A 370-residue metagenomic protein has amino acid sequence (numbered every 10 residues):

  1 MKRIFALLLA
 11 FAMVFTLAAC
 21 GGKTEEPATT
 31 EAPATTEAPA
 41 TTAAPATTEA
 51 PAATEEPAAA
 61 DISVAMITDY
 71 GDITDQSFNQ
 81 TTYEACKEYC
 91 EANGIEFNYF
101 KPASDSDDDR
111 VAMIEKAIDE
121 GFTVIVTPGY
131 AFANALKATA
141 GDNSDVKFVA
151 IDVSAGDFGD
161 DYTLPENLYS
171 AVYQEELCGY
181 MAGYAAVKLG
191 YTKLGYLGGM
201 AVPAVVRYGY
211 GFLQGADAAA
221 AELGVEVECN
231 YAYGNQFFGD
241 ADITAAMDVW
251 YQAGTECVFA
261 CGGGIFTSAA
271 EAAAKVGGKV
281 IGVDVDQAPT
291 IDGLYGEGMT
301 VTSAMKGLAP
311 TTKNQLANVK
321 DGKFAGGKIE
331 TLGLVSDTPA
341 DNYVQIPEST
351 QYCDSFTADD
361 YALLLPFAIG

Functional and structural regions predicted by a protein language model:
M1-L9: Positively charged n-region of N-terminal signal peptides that target proteins for export
L9-A10, A117: Enrichment for repetitive, rod-forming helical segments
T16-A19: C-terminal motif of bacterial Sec signal peptides marking the signal peptidase cleavage site
G22-E26, P33, P39-G370: A residue-level marker of the well-folded mature domains of exported/periplasmic proteins
